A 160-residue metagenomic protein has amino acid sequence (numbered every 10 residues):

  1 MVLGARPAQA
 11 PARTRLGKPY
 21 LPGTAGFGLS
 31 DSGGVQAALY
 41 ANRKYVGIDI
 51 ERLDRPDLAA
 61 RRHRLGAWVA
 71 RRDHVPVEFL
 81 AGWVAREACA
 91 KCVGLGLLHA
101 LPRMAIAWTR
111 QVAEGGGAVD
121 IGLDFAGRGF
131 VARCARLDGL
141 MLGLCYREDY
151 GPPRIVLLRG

Functional and structural regions predicted by a protein language model:
M1-G160: Core catalytic alpha/beta fold that binds nucleotide/phospho-ligands
